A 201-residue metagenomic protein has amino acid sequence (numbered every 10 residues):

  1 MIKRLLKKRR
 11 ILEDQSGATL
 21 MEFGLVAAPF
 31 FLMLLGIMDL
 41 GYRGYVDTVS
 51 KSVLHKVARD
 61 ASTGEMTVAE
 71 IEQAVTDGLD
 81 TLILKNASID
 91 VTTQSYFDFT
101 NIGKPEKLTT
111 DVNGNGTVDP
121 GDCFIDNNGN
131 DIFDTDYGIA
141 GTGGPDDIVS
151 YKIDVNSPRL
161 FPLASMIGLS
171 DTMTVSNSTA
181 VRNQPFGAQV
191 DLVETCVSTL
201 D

Functional and structural regions predicted by a protein language model:
M1-L79: Alpha-helical assembly-interface signal, strongest on the long, hydrophobic N-terminal helix that forms
I2-K3, H55-D201: Short, conserved structural patches
